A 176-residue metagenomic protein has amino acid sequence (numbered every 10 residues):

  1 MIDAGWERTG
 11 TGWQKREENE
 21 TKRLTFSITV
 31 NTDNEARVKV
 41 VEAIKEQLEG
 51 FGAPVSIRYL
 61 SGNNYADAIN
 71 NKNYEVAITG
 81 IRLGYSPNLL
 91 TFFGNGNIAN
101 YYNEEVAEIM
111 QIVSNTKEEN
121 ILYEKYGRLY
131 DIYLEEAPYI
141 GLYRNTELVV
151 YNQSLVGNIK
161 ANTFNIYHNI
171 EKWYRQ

Functional and structural regions predicted by a protein language model:
M1-A43, R128, R175: Append "and occasionally in soluble cytosolic enzymes with long acidic Gly/Pro-rich linkers
I2, V38-E46, G50, D67 (+2 more regions): Solvent-exposed, polar/charged alpha-helical surfaces in well-ordered, non-transmembrane soluble domains, broadly
T9-L24, A68-K72, L90-T116, R144-Q176: Short, solvent-exposed loop/beta-turn-alpha elements that line the ligand-binding surface or hinge of extracytoplasmic
F26-T29, S56-Y59, V76-G80, Y133 (+1 more regions): Structural recognition of the beta-strand scaffold that forms the well-ordered cores of secreted hydrolase catalytic
N31-E42, Y59-N63, N100-E104, T116-N120: Soluble non-cytosolic domains of exported or imported proteins
T32-A36, G62-N64, R82-S86, I132 (+1 more regions): Solvent-exposed loop/turn segments at secondary-structure junctions within structured extracellular/periplasmic domains
E46-N95: Periplasmic binding protein-like
